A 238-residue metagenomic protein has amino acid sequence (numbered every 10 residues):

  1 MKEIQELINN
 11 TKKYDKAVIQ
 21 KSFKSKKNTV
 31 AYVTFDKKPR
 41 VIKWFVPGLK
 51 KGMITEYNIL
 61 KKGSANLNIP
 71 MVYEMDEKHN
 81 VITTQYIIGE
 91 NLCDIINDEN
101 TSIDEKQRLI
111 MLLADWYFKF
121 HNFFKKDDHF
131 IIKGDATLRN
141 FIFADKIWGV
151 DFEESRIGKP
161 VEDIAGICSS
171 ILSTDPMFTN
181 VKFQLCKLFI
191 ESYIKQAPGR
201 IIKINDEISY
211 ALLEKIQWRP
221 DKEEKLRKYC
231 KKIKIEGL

Functional and structural regions predicted by a protein language model:
M1-Q20: Juxta-kinase regulatory segment immediately upstream of eukaryotic protein kinase catalytic domains
V18-I54: ATP-binding glycine-rich loop module of kinase domains
L60-I69, E90-R139, I147: Conserved kinase catalytic-core helix
V72-M75: Conserved beta3 strand of the protein kinase N-lobe
H79-N91: Conserved short submotifs of the Hanks-type protein kinase catalytic core that shape the nucleotide-binding pocket
R139-G166: Catalytic activation segment of kinase domains across protein kinase-like and atypical kinase folds
I164-A197, L212-E224: Active-site activation/catalytic loop segments of kinase-like enzymes and analogous catalytic loops in related
